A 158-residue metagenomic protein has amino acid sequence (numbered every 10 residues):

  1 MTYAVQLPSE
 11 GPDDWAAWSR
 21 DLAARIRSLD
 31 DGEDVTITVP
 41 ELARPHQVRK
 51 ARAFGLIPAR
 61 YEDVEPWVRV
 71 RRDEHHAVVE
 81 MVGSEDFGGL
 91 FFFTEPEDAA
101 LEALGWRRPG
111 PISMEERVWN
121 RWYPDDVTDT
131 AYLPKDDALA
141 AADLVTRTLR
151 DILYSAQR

Functional and structural regions predicted by a protein language model:
M1-R158: Structured alpha/beta or helical-core interaction and ligand-binding surfaces enriched in interleaved
